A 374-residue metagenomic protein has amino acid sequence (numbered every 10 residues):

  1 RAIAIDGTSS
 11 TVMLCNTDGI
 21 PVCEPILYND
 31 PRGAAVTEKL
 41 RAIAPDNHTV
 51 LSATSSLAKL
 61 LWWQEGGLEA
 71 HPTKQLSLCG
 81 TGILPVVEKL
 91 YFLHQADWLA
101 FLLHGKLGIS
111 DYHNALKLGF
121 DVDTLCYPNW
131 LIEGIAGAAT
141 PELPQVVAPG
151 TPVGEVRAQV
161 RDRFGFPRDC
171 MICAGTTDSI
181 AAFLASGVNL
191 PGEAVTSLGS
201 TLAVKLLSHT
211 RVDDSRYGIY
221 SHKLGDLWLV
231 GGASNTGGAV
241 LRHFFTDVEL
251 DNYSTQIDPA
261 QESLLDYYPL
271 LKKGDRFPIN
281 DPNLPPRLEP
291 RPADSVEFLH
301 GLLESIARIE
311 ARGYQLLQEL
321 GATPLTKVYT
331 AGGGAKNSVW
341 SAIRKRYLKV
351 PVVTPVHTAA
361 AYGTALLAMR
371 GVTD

Functional and structural regions predicted by a protein language model:
R1-A58: Active-site phosphate-binding/coordination module
D6-T11, P149-T151, L198-S200, K327-A335: Glycine-rich beta-strand-to-loop/alpha-helix junction loops that act as flexible
P25, A148, G232, G332 (+1 more regions): Small/polar loops that bind or transfer phosphate-bearing groups
D30, I109-N114: Nucleotide/phosphate-binding loop and acidic/charged catalytic motifs in nucleotide-binding or -utilizing enzymes
E38-V50, L61-L68, V87-L90, H94 (+5 more regions): Active-site core segments that coordinate phosphate-bearing ligands/cofactors across diverse enzyme families
G67-K89: Intrinsic disorder/low-complexity segments
